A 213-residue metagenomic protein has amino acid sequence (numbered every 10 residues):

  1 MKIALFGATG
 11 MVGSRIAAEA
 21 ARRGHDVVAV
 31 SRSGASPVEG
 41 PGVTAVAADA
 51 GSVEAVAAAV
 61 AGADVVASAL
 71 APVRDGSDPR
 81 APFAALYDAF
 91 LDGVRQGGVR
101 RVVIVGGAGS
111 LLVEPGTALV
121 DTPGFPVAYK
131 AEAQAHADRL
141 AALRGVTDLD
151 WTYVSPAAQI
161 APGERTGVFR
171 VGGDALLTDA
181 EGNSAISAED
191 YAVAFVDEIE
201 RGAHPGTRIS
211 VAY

Functional and structural regions predicted by a protein language model:
I3-R23: N-terminal Rossmann NAD(P)H-binding glycine-rich loop of SDR-like oxidoreductase domains
A4, V28, T152: Conserved beta-strand positions in the Rossmann-like core of class I SAM-dependent methyltransferases
D26-V28, G34, D88-A131, A141 (+1 more regions): Conserved Rossmann-fold NAD(P)-dependent oxidoreductase catalytic core, especially the SDR/UDP-sugar
A35-A89, G93-Q96, A203: NAD(P)H-binding glycine-rich loop region in Rossmannoid oxidoreductase-like domains and their noncatalytic homologs
D75, G109-E114, Q159-G163: Conserved catalytic-site region of short-chain dehydrogenase/reductase
A135, S184-V196: Substrate-positioning beta->alpha
L140-P162: Conserved beta-loop-beta element that borders a ligand/cofactor-binding pocket
V146-T147, A161-V168, E198-T207: Glycine/proline-rich active-site loop of Rossmann-fold NAD(P)-dependent oxidoreductases
